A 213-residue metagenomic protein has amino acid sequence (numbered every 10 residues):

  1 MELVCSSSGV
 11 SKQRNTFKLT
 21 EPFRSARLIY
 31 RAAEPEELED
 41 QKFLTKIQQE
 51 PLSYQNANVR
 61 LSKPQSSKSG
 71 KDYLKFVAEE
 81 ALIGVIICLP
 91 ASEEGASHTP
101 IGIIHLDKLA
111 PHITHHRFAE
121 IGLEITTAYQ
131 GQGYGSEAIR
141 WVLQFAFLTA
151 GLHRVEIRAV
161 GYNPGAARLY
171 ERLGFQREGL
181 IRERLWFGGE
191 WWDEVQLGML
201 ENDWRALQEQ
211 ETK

Functional and structural regions predicted by a protein language model:
M1-A128, W191-W192, Q196-K213: GNAT-family acyltransferases
F43, E120, E137, R154 (+1 more regions): Amphipathic alpha-helical recognition patches that constitute DNA-binding helices
D107, I181-L185: Short, solvent-exposed loop/turn elements at beta->coil junctions and helix N-caps that rim active or binding pockets
E124, G131-L148, P164-R172: Conserved acetyl-CoA-binding loop-helix of GNAT-fold acetyltransferases
T126, I157-A167, R184-F187: Conserved beta-strand-loop-alpha-helix junction that forms the acyl-donor binding cleft
L148-R158: Conserved GNAT acetyl-CoA-binding A-motif
Y170, F175, L197: Conserved active-site tyrosine of GNAT-family acetyltransferases
